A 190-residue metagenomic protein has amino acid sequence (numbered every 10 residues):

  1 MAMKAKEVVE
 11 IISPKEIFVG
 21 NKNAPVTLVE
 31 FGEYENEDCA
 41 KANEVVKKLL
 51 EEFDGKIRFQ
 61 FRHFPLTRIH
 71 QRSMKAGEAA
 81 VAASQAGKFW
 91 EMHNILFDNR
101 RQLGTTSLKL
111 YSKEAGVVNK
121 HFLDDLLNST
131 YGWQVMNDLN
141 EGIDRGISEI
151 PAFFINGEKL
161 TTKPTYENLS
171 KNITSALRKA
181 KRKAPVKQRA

Functional and structural regions predicted by a protein language model:
M1-V8: N-proximal helix/coil linker or "cap" segments that precede and/or mark the start of modular domains
V9-V26: A short beta-strand-turn-helix
V19, A76, N156: Short glycine-rich loop/turn motifs that provide flexible caps or phosphate-binding loops at active sites
V19-N21, V29, E52, G146: Generic structural signal for beta-strand residues in well-ordered domains
V29-E30, Y34-E114, V118, T174 (+1 more regions): Structural alpha/beta surface segment adjacent to cysteine/selenocysteine redox centers across thiol/disulfide enzymes
F31, D38-K48, L110-A190: C-terminal cap of thioredoxin/glutaredoxin-like
